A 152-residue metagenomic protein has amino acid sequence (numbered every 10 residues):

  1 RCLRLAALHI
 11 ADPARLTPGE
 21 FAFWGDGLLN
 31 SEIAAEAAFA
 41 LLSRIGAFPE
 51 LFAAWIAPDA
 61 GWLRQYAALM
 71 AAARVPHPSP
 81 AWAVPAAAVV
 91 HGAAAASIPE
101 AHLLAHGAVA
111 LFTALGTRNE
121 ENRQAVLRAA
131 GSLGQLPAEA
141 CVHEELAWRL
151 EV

Functional and structural regions predicted by a protein language model:
R1-V152: Alpha-helical scaffold domains
